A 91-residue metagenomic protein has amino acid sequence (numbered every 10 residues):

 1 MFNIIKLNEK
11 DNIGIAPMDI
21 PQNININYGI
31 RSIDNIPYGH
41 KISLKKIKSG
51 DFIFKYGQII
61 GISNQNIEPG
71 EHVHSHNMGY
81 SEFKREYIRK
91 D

Functional and structural regions predicted by a protein language model:
I4-L7, N12-Y87: Conserved SET/PR domain catalytic loop and adjacent active-site segment of histone-lysine N-methyltransferases
K90-D91: Short acidic DE-rich linear segments
